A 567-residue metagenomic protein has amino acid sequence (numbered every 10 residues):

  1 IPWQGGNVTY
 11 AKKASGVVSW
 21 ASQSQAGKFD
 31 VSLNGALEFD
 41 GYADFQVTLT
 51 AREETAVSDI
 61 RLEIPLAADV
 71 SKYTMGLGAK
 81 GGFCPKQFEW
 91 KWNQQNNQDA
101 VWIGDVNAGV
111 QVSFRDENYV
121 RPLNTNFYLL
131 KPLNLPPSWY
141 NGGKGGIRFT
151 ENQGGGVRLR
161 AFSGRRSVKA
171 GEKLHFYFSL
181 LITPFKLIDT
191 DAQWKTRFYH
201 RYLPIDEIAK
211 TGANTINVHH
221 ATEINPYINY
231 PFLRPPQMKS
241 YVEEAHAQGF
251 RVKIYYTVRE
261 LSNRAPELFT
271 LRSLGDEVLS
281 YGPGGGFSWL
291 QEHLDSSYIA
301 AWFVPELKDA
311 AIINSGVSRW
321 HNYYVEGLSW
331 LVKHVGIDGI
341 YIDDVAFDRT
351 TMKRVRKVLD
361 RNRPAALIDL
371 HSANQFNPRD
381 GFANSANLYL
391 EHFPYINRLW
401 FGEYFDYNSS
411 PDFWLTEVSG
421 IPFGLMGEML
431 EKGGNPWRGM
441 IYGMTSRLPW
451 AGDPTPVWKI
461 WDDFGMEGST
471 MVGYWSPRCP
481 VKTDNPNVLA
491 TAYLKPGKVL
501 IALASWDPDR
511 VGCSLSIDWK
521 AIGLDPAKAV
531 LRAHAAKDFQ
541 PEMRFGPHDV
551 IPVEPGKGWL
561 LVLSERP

Functional and structural regions predicted by a protein language model:
I1-E244, Q248-T257, P449, D453-I460: Carbohydrate-recognition beta-sandwich/jelly-roll modules in extracellular/periplasmic carbohydrate-active proteins
W20, G142-G156, K528-D549: Solvent-exposed beta-strand/loop surfaces of large extracellular or lumenal domains
P65-K80, D518-D538: Solvent-exposed beta-hairpin/edge-strand motifs
A170-H175, E542-P567: C-terminal beta-strand-rich structural cap/linker in extracellular carbohydrate-active enzymes
G171-E172, R356-V530, W559: Active-site-proximal substrate-binding groove within the catalytic cores of carbohydrate-active enzymes
R201-L203, I208-T211, A245, S315-A373: Active-site and adjacent substrate-binding regions of carbohydrate-active enzymes
I216-V218, V252-Y255, I340-I342, I368-L370 (+1 more regions): Hydrophobic faces of well-ordered beta-strands that scaffold small-molecule active sites in alpha/beta enzyme cores
I254, V258-V335: Active-site-adjacent "subsite" loops/lids of carbohydrate-active enzymes
